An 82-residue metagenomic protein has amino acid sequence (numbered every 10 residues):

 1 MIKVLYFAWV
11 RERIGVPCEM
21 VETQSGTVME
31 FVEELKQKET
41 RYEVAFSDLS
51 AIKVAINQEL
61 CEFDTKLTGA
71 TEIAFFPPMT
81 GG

Functional and structural regions predicted by a protein language model:
M1-T80: Ubiquitin-like/PB1-type beta-grasp interaction modules and other compact soluble beta-rich domains
